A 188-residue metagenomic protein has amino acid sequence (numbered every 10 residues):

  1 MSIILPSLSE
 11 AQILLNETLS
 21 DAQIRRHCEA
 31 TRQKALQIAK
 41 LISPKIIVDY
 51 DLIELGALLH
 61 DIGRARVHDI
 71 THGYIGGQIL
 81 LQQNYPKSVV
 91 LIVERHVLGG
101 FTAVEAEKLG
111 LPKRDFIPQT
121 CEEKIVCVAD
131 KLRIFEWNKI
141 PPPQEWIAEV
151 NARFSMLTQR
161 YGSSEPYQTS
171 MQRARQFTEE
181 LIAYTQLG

Functional and structural regions predicted by a protein language model:
M1-S7: Extreme N-terminus of proteins, especially the signal/transit-peptide cleavage junction and the first residues
S2, E17-I46, L59, Y85 (+1 more regions): Divalent metal-dependent phosphate-bond-processing catalytic cores, especially two-metal-ion Mg2+/Mn2+ enzymes that act
S7-D21: Generic N-terminal amphipathic, Lys/Arg-enriched alpha-helix
A11-L15, I53-L59, I92-H96, I125-L132: Short alpha-helical scaffolding segments that buttress acidic/His motifs in well-ordered protein cores
T31, V48-Q83, V90-G100: His-Asp-centered metal-binding catalytic motifs of divalent-metal-dependent phosphohydrolases/nucleases
